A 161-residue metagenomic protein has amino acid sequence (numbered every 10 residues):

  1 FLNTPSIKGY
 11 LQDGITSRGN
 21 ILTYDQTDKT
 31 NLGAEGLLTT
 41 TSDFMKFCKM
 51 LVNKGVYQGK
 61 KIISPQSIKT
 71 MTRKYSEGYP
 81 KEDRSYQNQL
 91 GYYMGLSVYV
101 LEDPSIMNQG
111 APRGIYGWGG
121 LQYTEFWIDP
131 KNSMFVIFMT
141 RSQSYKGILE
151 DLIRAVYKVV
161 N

Functional and structural regions predicted by a protein language model:
F1-R113: Short, surface-exposed loop or secondary-structure junction motifs that flank catalytic or metal-binding residues
L2-T4, S144-G147: A short local loop/turn or secondary-structure capping micro-motif enriched for an aromatic residue
I106, K146-L149: Short, surface-exposed beta-strand/loop "edge" segments at domain boundaries and coil↔beta transitions
G117: Short, structured beta-strand/loop micro-motifs enriched in basic residues and often containing a Trp
G120-Q122: Short, small/polar residue-rich loop motifs at catalytic or cofactor-binding pockets
E125-W127, N132-S142: Short, well-ordered beta-strand elements
L149-N161: Surface-exposed amphipathic alpha-helical segments
